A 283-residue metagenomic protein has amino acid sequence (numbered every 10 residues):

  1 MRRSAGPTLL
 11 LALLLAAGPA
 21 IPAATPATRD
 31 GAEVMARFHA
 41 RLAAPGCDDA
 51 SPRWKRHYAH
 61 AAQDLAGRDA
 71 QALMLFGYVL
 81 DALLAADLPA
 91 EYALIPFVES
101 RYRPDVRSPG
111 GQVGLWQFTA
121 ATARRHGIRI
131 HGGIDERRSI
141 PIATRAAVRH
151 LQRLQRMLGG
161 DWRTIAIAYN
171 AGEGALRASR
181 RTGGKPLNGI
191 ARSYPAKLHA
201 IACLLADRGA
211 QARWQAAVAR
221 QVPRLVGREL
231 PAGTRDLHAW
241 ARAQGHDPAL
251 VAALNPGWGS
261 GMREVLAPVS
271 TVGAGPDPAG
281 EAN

Functional and structural regions predicted by a protein language model:
M1-L9: Bacterial N-terminal signal peptides that target proteins for export
L14, A20-D87, Y92: An acidic, Gly/Ser/Thr/Pro-rich helix-cap/linker signature
L88-P104, I165-G172, L250-N255: Short, functionally critical alpha-helical segments immediately adjacent to catalytic or ligand/cofactor-binding
R101-P109, R125-H126, L154, E173-T182 (+1 more regions): Secretory-pathway/luminal and periplasmic proteins that interact with or process carbohydrate-rich
G110-H131, T144-L151, I167, L176 (+1 more regions): Substrate-binding/active-site groove segments that recognize and process beta-1,4-linked N-acetyl-hexosamine
L151-K185: Catalytic and binding regions of secreted/periplasmic enzymes and modules that target cell-wall glycans
A216-G245, T271: Primarily a LysM-type cell-wall glycan-binding module
L250-N283: Extracellular LysM carbohydrate-binding repeats and other cell-envelope/extracellular binding modules
